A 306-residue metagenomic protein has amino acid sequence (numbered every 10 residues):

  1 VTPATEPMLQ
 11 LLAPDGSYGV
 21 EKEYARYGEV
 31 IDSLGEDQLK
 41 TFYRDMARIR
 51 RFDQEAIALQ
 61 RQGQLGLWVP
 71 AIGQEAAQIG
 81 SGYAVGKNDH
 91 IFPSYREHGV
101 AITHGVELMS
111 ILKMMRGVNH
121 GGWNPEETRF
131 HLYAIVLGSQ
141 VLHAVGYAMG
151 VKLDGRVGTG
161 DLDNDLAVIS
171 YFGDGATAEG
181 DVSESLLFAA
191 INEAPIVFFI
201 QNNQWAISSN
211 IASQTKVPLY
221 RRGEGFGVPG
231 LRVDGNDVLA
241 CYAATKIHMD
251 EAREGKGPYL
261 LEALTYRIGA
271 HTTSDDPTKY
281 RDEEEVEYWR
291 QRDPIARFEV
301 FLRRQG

Functional and structural regions predicted by a protein language model:
V1-V30: Charged, compositionally biased N-terminal leader segments and the immediate start of the first structured element
R26, F42, R297-F301: A general alpha-helix detector
S33-T41: An N-terminal, well-structured beta->alpha segment
R51-Q54, A58-N192, N210-G227: Cofactor-binding active-site loop characterized by glycine-rich and histidine/acidic residues
G138-G306: Glycine-rich ThDP/TPP pyrophosphate-binding loop and its adjacent helix/strand module within ThDP-dependent enzymes
